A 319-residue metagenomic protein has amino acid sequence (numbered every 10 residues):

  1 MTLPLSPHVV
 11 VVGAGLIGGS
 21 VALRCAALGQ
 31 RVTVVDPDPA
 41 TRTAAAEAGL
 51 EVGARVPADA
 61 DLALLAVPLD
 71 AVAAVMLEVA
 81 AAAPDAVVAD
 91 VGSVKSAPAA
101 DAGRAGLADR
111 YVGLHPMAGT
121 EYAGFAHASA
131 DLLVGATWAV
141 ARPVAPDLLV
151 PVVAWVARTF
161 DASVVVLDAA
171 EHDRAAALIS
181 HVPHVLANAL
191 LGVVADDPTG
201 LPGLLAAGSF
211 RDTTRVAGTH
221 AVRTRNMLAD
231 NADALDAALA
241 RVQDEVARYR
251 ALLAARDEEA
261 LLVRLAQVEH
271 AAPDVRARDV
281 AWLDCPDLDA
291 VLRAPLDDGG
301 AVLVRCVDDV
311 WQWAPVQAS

Functional and structural regions predicted by a protein language model:
M1-G53: NAD(P)+-binding Rossmann beta1-loop-alpha1 motif at the extreme N-terminus of oxidoreductases
E51-V56, V165-V166: Short acidic-hydrophobic, aromatic-tinged amphipathic segments that line or gate anion-handling sites
R55-V87: Rossmann-like NAD(P)-binding element
A66-P68, G92, R142: Glycine-rich, N-terminal phosphate-binding loop of Rossmann-like dinucleotide-binding domains
V75-A126: Rossmann-like NAD(P)(H) cofactor-binding subdomain of soluble oxidoreductases
L132-G218: Internal alpha-helical scaffold of NAD(P)-dependent oxidoreductase catalytic cores
G200-P273: Interdomain hinge/lid region at the active-site interface of Rossmann-like NAD(P)-dependent oxidoreductases
D244, L252-S319: Long, low-complexity C-terminal extensions of enzymes
